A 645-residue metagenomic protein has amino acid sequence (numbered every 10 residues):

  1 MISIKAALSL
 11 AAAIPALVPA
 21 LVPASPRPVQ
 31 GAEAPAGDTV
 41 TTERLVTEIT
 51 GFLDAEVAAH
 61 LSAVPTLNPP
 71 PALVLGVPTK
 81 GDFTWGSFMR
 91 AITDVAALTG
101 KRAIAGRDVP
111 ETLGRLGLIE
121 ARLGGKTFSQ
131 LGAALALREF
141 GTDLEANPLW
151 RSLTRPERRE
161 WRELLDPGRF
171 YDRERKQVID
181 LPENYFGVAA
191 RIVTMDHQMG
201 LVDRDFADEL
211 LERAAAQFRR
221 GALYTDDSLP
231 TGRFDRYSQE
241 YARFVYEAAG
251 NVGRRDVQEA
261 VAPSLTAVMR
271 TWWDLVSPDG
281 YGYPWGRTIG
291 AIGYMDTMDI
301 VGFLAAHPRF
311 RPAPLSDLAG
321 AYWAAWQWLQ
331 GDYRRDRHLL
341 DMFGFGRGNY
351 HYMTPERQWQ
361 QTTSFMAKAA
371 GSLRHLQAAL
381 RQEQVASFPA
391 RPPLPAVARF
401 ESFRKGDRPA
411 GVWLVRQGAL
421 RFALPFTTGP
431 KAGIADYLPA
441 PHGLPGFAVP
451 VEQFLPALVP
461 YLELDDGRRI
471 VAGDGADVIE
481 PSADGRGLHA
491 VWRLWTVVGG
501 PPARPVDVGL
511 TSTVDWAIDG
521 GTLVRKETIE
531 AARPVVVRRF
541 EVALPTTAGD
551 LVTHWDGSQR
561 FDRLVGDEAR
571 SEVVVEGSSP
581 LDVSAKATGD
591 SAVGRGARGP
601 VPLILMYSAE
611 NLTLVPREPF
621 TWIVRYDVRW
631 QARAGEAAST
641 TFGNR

Functional and structural regions predicted by a protein language model:
M1-I4: N-terminal secretory signal peptides that target proteins for export/translocation
A7-P23: Bacterial N-terminal signal peptides
P19-E33: Signal peptide processing junction and immediate N-terminal pro/mature segment of secreted/exported proteins
A32-E111: Low-complexity, Ser/Thr/Pro/Gly-enriched N-terminal "stalk/linker" regions
R44, E48, F52, S87 (+9 more regions): Extracytoplasmic/secreted proteins, especially bacterial periplasmic and envelope-associated proteins
G76-V301: Aromatic-lined, polymer-binding surfaces characteristic of secreted/periplasmic polysaccharide-degrading enzymes
P278, G282-W285, I292-A597: Extended polysaccharide-engagement surfaces of secreted carbohydrate-active enzymes
E576-R645: Beta-strand-rich recognition/accessory modules
